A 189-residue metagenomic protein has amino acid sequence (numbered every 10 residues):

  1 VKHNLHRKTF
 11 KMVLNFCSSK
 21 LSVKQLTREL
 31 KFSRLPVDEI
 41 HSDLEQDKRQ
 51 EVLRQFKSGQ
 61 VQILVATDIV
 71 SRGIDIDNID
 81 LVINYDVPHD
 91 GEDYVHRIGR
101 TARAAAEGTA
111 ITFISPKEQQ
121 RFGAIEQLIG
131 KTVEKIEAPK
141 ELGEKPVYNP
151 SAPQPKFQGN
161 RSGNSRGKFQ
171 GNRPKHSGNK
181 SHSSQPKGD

Functional and structural regions predicted by a protein language model:
V1-P146: Conserved helicase RecA-like core
S58, G123-D189: Basic Arg/Gly/Lys-rich low-complexity intrinsically disordered segments
